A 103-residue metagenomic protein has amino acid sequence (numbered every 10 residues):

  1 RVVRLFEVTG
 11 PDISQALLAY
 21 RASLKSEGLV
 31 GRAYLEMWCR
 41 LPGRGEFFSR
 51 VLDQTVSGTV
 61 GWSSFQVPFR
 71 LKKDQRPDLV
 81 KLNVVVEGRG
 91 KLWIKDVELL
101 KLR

Functional and structural regions predicted by a protein language model:
R1-R103: Extracellular and organelle-lumenal recognition/adhesion modules and their flexible linkers in secreted
